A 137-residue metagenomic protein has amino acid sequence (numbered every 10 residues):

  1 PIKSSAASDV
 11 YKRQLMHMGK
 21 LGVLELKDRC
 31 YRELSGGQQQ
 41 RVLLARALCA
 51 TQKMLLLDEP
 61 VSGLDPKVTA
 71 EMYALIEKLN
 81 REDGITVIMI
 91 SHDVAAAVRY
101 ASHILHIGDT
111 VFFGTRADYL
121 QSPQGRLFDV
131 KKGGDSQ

Functional and structural regions predicted by a protein language model:
P1-A7, Y11: Single conserved hydrophobic/aromatic residue that forms the stacking wall/gate of nucleotide- or nucleobase-binding
D9-L26: Conserved ABC ATPase "signature" region
C30-L34, Q38: Conserved ABC ATPase signature
L55-D58: Catalytic Walker B motif of ABC-type/P-loop ATPase nucleotide-binding domains
A70-E82: Helical segment within the ABC ATPase nucleotide-binding domain
S91-H92: H-loop/switch region of ABC-family ATPase nucleotide-binding domains
I104-R116: H-loop (His-switch) and adjacent beta-strand-loop-beta switch element of ABC-type ATPase nucleotide-binding domains
